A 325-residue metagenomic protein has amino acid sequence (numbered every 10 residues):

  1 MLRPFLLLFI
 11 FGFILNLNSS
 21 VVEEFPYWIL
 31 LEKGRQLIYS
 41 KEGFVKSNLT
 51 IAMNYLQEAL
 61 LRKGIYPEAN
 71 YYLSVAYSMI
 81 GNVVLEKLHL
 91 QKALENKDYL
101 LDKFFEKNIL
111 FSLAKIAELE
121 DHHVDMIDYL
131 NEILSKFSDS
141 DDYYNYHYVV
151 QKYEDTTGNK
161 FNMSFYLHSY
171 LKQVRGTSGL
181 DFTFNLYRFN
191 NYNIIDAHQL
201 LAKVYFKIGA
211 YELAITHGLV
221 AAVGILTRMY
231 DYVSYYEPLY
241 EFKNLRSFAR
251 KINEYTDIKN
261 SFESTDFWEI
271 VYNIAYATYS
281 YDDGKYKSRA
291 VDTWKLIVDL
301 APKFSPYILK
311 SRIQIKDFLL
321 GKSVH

Functional and structural regions predicted by a protein language model:
L17-Y55, L61-R62, E68: N-terminal leader/linker segments that initiate helical-solenoid repeat arrays
W28, E68, L101, N108 (+5 more regions): Start-of-helix register in tetratricopeptide repeats
Y72, F105-N108, S112, N145-V149 (+3 more regions): Canonical tetratricopeptide repeat
F248, Y255-S280, G284-H325: Terminal, low-structured helical/coil segments at or just beyond the last alpha-helical repeat
